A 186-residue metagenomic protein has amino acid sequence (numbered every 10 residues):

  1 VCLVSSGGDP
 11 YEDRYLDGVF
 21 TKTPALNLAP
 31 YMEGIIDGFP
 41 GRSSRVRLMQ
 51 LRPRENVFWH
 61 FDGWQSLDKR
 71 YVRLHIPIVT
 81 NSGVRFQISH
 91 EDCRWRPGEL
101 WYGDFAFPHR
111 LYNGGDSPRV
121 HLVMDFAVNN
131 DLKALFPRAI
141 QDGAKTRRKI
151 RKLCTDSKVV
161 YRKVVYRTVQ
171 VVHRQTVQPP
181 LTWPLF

Functional and structural regions predicted by a protein language model:
V1-F39: Non-heme Fe(II)/2-oxoglutarate
G41-S43, R52-R54, K69-R73, V79-N81: Short connector loops at helix/strand junctions that flank enzyme active sites, especially segments positioning acidic
L48-L67: Conserved short histidine dyad/triad with adjacent acidic residue
W59, P77-P97: A short beta-strand-loop-beta hairpin characteristic of the jelly-roll/cupin
H60, V84-F86, G103-D104, P108-G115: Short beta-strand His + acidic residue motifs that chelate non-heme Fe in jelly-roll/DSBH and cupin folds
V72-P77, L100-Y102, S117-K133: A short hydrophobic beta-strand segment most commonly corresponding to one strand of the jelly-roll/cupin
C93-Y112, F126: Phosphate-end processing signature that detects enzymes handling 5′-triphosphorylated RNA and polyphosphate
A139-F186: Fe(II)/2-oxoglutarate
